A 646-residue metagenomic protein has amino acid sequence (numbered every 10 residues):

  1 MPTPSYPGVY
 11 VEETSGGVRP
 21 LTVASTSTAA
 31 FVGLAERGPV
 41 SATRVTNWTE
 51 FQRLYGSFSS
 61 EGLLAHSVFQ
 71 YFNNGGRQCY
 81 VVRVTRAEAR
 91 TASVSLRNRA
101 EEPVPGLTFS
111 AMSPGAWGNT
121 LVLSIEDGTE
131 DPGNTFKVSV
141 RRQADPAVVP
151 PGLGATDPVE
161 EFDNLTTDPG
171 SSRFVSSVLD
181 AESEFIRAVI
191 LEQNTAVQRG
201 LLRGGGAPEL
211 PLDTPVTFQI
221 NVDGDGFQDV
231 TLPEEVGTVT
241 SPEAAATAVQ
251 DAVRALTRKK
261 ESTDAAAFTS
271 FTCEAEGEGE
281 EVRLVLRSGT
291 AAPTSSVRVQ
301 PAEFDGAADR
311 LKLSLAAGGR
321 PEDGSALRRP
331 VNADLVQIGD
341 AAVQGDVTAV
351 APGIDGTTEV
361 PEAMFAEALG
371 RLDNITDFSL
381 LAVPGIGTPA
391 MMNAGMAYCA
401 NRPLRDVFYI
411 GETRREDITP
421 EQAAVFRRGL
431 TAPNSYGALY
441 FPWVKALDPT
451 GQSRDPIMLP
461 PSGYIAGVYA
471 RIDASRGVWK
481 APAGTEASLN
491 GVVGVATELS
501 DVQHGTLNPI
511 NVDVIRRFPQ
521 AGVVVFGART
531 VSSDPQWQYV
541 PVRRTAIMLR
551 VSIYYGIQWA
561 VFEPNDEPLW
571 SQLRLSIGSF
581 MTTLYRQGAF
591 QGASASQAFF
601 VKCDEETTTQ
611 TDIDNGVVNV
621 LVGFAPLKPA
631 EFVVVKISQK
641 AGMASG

Functional and structural regions predicted by a protein language model:
M1-P103, L107-M112, D131-G133, R141-A144 (+9 more regions): Structured, hydrophobic secondary-structure cores that serve as assembly/anchoring elements
V94-S95, R99, P103-G200, T269-F271 (+1 more regions): Extended, Lys/Arg-rich, non-catalytic nucleic-acid recognition/anchoring regions of very large nucleic-acid-interacting
T120-V122, S296-P301, V633-V635: Short, charged, solvent-exposed linker or helix-capping segments at domain edges/interfaces that act as flexible hinges
A144-E182, K259-I338: Acidic, small/polar residue-enriched beta-strand/turn segments
V148, F174, N221, D229 (+4 more regions): Detector for intrinsically disordered, low-structure N-terminal pre-sequences
E161-F162, G353, L404, A432: Intrinsically disordered, low-complexity peptide-like regions
A326-F365: Long, low-complexity, polar/charged, intrinsically disordered or flexibly structured peripheral segments
